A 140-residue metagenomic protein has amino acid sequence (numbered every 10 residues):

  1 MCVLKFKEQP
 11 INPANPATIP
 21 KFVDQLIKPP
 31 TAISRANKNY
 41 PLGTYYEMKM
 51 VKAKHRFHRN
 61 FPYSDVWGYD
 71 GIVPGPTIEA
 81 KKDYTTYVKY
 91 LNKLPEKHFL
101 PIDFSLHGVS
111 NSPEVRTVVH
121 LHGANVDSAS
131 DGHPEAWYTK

Functional and structural regions predicted by a protein language model:
M1-K140: N-terminal, post-signal-peptide metal-ligating segments of extracellular/periplasmic oxidoreductases, dominated by
